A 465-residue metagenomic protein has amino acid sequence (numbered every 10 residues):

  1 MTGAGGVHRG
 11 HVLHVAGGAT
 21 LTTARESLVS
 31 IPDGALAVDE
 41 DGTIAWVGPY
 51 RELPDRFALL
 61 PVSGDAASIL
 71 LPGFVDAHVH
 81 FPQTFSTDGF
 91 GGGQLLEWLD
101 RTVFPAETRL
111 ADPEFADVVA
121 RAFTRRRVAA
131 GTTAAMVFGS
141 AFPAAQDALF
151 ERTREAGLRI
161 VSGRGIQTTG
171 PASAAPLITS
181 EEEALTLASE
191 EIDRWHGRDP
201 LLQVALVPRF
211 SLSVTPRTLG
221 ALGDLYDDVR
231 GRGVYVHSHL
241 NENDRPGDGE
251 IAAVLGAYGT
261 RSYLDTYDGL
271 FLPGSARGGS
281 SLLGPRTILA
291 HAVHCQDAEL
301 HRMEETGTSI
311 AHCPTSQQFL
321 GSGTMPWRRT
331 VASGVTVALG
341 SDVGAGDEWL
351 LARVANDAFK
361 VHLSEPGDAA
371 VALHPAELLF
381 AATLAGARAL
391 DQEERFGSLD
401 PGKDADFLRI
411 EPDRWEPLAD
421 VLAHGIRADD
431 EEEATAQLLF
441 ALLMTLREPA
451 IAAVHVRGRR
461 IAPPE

Functional and structural regions predicted by a protein language model:
M1-R56, S68-L70: N-terminal metal-binding scaffold of metallo-dependent hydrolase/deaminase domains
A19, Y258-G259, G269-L282, M325-A428: His/Asp/Glu-enriched, well-ordered alpha-helical/loop segment that forms or immediately abuts the divalent-metal
A24, D404-E465: C-terminal cap of metal-dependent C-N hydrolases
L36, G42, A67, H78 (+15 more regions): Divalent metal-coordination and catalytic microenvironments
G73-T84, Y235-D244: Histidine-centered catalytic micro-motifs
T87-L158, A184-R198: Alpha-helical scaffold segments that flank or form the walls of functional sites
A144, A148-I288: Metal-coordinating catalytic core of metallo-dependent amide/deamination hydrolases
G157-R159, Y226-G233, L283-P285, R302-A311 (+2 more regions): Glycine-enriched alpha-helix->loop->beta-strand junction motifs that scaffold or abut catalytic
